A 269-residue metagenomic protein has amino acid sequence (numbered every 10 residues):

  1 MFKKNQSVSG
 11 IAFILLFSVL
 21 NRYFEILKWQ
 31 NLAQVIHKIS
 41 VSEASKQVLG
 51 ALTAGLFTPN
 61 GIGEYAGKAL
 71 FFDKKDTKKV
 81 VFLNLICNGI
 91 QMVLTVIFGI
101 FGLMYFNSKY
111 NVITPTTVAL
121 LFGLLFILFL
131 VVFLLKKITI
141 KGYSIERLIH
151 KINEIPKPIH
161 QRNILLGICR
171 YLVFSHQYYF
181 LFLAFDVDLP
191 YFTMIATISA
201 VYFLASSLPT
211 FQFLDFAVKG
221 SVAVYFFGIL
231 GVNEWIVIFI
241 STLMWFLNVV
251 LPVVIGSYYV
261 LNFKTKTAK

Functional and structural regions predicted by a protein language model:
M1-V48, M104-T210, F239, L247-K269: Predominantly cytoplasmic-facing regulatory/coupling regions of multi-pass membrane proteins
Y23-I26, T58-K68, S206-A223: Transmembrane helix boundary and interhelical junction motifs in multipass membrane proteins
Q34-H37, G67-F71, F82, E146-E154 (+1 more regions): Short amphipathic alpha-helical coupling elements at transmembrane boundaries
S42-A44, K75-G89, G231-L243: Membrane-interface alpha-helices at helix entry/exit sites of multi-pass transporters
S45-F71: Extended non-transmembrane interhelical loops and adjacent amphipathic helices of multipass membrane proteins
T53-T58, V81-L103, T242-V254: Membrane-embedded alpha-helical segments of transport systems, primarily multispan ion/solute transporters
